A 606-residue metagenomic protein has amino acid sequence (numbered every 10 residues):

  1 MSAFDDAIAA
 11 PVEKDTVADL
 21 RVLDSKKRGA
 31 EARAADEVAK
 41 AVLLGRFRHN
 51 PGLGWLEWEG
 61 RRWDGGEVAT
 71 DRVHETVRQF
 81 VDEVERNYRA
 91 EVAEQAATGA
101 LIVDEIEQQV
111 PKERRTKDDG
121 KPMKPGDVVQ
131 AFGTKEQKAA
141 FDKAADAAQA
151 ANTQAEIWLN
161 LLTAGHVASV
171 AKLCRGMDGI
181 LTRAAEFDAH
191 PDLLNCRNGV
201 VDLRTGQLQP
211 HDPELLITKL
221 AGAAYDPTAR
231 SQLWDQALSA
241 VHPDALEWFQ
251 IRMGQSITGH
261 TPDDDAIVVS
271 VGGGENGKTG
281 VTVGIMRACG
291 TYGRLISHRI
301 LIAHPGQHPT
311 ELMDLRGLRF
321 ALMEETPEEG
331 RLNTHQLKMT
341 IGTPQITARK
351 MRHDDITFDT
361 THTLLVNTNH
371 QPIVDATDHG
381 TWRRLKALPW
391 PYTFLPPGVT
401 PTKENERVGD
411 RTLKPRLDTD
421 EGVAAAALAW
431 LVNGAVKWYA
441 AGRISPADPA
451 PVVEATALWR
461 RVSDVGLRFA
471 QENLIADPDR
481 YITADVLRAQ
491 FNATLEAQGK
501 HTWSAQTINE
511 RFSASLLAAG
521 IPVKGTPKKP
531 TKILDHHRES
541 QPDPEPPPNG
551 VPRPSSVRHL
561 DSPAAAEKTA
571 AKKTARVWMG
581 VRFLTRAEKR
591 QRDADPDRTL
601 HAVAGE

Functional and structural regions predicted by a protein language model:
M1-A10: N-terminal acidic, proline/glycine-rich, low-complexity intrinsically disordered segments
A10-H49, A97-E606: Feature primarily recognizes SF3-like P-loop helicase cores of small DNA viruses
N50-G54: GGW-centered surface loops in extracellular recognition modules
W55-W58, L208: Amphipathic alpha-helical packing elements
E57, R62-F80, V84: Trp- and S/T/G-rich repeat-edge/linker motifs of beta-rich repeat architectures
N87-E94: Compact, glycine/acidic-enriched structural inserts
